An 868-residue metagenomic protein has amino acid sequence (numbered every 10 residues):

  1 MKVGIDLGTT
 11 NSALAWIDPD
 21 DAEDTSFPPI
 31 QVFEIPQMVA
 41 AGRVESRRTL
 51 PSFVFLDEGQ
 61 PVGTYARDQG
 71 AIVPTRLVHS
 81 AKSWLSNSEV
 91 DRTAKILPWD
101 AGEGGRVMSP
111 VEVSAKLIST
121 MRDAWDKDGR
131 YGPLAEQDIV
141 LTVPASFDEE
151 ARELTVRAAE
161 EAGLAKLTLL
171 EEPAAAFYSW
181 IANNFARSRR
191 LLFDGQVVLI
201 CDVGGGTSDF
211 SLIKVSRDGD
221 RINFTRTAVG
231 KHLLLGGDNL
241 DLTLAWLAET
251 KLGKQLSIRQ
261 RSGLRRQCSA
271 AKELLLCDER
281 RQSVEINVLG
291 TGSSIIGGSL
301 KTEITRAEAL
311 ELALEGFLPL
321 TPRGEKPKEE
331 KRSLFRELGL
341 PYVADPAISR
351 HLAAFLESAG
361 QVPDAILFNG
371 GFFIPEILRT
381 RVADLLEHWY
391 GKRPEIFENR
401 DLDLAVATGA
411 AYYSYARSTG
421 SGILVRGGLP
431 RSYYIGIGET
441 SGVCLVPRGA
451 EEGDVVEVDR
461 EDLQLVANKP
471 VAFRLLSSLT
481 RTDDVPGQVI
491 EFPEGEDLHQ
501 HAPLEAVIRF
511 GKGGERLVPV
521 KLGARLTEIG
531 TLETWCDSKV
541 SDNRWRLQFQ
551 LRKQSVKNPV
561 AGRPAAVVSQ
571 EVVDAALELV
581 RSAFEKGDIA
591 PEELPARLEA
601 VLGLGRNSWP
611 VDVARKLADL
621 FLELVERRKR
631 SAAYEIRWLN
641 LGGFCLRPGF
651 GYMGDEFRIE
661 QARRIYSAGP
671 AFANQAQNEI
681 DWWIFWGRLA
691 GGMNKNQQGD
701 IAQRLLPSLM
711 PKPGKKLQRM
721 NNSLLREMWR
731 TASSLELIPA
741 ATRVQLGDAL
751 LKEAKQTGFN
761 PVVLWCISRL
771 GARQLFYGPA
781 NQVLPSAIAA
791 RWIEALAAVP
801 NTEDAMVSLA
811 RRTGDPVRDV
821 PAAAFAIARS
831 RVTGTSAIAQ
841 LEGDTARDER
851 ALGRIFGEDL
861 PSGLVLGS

Functional and structural regions predicted by a protein language model:
M1-K95, T168-E171, A175, G219-R226 (+14 more regions): Early-domain small/polar-rich strand-loop-helix modules and first-structured segments of the mature chain
M1-T25, F185-R226, I377, R516-S541: Gly/Thr-rich phosphate-binding beta-strand-loop-beta motif of the actin/hexokinase/Hsp70
L7-T9, F33-Q37, F193, T250-G297 (+11 more regions): Acidic, glycine/GT-rich loop-and beta-edge segments that sit at the periphery of enzyme/chaperone cores
F27-A162, E171, N239-E285, L289-E330 (+1 more regions): Phosphate-binding loop and its immediate beta->loop->alpha context in nucleotide/phosphate-handling enzymes
K116-Y131, S179-L191, E315-P363, R381 (+1 more regions): Phosphate/ATP-binding catalytic cores across multiple sugar-kinase/actin-like superfamilies, primarily ASKHA
I139-L154, G292-S293, L340-D345, V362-L385 (+2 more regions): Glycine-rich phosphate-binding loops at beta-strand->alpha-helix junctions
A165, V288-A359, S421-W638, G642-M653 (+3 more regions): Acidic low-complexity intrinsically disordered segments
L169-C201, A405-L424: Conserved phosphate-binding catalytic cores of ATP/NTP-utilizing and phosphoryl-transfer enzymes
